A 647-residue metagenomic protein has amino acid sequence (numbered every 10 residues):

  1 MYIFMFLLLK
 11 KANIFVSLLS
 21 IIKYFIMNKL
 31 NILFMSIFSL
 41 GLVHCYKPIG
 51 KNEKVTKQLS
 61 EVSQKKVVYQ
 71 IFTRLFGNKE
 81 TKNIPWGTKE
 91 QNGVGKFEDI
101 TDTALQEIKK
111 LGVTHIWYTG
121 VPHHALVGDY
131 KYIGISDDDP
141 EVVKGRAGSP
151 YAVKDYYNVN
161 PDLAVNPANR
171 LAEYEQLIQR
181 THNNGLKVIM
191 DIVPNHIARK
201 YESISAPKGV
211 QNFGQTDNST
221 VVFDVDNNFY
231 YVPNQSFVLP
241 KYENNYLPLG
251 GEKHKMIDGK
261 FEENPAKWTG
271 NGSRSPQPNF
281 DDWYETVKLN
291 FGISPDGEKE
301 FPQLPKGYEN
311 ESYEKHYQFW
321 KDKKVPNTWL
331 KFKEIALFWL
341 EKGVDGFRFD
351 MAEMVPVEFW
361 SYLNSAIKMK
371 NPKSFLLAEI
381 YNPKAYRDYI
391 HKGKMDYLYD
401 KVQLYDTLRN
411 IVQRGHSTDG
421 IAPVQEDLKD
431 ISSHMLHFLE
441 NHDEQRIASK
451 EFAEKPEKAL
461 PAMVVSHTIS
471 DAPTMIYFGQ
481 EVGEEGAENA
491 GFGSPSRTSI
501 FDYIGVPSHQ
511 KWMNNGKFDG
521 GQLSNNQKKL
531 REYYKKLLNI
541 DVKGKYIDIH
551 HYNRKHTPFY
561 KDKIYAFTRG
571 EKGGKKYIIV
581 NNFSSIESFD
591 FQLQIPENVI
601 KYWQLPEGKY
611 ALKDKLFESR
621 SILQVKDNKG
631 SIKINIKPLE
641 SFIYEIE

Functional and structural regions predicted by a protein language model:
V43-H44: C-terminal motif of bacterial Sec signal peptides marking the signal peptidase cleavage site
I49-K187, N195-A206, V210-V225, Y231-S273 (+5 more regions): N-terminal structural segment of carbohydrate-active enzymes
V67-V68, L623-E647: C-terminal beta-strand-rich structural cap/linker in extracellular carbohydrate-active enzymes
V67-Y69, I116-Y118, V188-M190, F347 (+3 more regions): Hydrophobic faces of well-ordered beta-strands that scaffold small-molecule active sites in alpha/beta enzyme cores
V94-I108, K324-L340, A459-M463: Short, acidic/polar
V287-Y386: Active-site neighborhood of glycoside hydrolase catalytic domains
M369-K450, E457, V464, T468-D471 (+3 more regions): Glycan-recognition surfaces
F438-N441, R446, K450-Y610: Loop/helix patches that line or flank the sugar-binding groove of alpha-linked glycan CAZymes
